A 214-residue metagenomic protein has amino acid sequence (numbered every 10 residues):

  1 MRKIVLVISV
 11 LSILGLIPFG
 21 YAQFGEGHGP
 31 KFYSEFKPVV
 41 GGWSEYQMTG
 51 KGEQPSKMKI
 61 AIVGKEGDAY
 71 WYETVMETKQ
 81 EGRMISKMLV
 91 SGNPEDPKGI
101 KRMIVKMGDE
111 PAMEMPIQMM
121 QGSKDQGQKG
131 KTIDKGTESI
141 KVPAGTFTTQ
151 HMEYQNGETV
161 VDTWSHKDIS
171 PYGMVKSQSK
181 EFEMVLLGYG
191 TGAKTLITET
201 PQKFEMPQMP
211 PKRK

Functional and structural regions predicted by a protein language model:
M1-I4: Positively charged n-region of N-terminal signal peptides that target proteins for export
L6-V7, S91: Short amphipathic alpha-helical "recognition" segments used for binding
I8-L16: Bacterial N-terminal signal peptides
I17-A22: Sec/Tat signal peptide C-region and signal peptidase I cleavage site
Q23-K214: Acidic, serine/threonine-rich low-complexity disordered tracts
